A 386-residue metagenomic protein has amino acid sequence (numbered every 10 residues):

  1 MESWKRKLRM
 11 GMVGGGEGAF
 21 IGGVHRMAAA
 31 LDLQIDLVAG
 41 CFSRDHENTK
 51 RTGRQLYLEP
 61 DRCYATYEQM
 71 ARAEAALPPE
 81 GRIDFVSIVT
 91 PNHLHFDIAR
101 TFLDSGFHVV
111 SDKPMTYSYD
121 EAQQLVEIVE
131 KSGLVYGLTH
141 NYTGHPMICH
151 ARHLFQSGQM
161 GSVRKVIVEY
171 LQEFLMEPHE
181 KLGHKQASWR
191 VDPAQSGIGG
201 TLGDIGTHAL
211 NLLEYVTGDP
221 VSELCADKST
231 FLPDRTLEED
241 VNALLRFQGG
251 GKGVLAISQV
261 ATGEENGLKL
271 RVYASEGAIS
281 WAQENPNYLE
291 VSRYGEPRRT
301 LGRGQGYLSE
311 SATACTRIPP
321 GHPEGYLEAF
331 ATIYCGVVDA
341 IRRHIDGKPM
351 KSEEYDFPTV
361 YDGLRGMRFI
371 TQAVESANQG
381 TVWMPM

Functional and structural regions predicted by a protein language model:
M1-L58: N-terminal Rossmann-like dinucleotide-binding module
M1-R6, E177, H184-K185, D204-P297 (+5 more regions): Contiguous beta-strand/loop segments that form the cofactor/metal-binding neighborhood of enzyme cores
E2-K5, L134, G161-K165, E375-M386: C-terminal capping/lid region of NAD(P)-dependent oxidoreductase domains
I35-V38, H344-L364: Glycine- and charged-residue-rich phosphate/anionic-cofactor binding loop of Rossmann-like
G40, V86, V166: Receiver (REC) domain switch-region micro-motif
R62-I83: A structured beta-alpha segment of the ubiquitous adenosine-cofactor-binding alpha/beta core
F85, P91-G144, G158: Beta-strand-loop-alpha-helix segment that lines the small-molecule cofactor/substrate pocket of alpha/beta enzymes
V135, Y142-R235, L289, G380: Predominantly a Rossmann-like dinucleotide-binding segment in NAD(P)-dependent oxidoreductases
